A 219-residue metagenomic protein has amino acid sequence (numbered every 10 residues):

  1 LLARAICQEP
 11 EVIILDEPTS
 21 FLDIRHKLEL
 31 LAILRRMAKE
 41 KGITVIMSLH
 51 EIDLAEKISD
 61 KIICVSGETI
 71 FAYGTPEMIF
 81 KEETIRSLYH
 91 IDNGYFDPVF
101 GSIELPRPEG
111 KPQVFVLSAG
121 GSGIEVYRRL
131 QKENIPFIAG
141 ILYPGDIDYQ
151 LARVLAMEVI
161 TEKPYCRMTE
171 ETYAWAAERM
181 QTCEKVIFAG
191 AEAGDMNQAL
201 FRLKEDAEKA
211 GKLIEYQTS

Functional and structural regions predicted by a protein language model:
E9: Conserved catalytic motifs of ABC-family nucleotide-binding domains
I13-E17: Catalytic Walker B motif of ABC-type/P-loop ATPase nucleotide-binding domains
L28-K41: Helical segment within the ABC ATPase nucleotide-binding domain
L49-H50: H-loop/switch region of ABC-family ATPase nucleotide-binding domains
A55-K57: A short, surface-exposed alpha-helical micro-motif characterized by mixed small hydrophobic and charged/polar residues
I63, G67-M78: Conserved switch/coupling elements of ABC/ABC-like ATPase nucleotide-binding domains
H90-T169, F188-A189, G194-Q198, L213-S219: ABC ATPase nucleotide-binding domains
